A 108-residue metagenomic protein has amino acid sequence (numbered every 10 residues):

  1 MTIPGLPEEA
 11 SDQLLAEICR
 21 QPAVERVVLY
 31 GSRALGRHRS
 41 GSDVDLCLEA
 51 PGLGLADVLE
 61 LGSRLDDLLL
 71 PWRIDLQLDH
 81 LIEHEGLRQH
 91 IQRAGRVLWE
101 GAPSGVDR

Functional and structural regions predicted by a protein language model:
M1-R26, L35-S40, P51-R108: Catalytic core of pol beta-like nucleotidyltransferases
S32: Conserved H-loop
D45-L48: Short beta-strand->loop micro-motif that forms the acidic, two-metal-ion catalytic signature in nucleotide-processing
